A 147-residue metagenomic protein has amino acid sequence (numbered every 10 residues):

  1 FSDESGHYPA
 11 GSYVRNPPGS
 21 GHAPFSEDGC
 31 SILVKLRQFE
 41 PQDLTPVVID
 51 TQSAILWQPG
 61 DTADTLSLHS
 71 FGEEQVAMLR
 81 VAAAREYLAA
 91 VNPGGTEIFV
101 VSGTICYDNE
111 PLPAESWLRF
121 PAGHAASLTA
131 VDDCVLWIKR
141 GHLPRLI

Functional and structural regions predicted by a protein language model:
F1-D3, A83, A89-D108, A114: Glycine- and acidic-residue-biased ligand/ion/polar-headgroup-sensing regions
S2-G19, C106-A126: Short acidic-glycine-tyrosine-enriched beta hairpin
S5, P24-S26, L79, Y87-N92 (+2 more regions): Short histidine-centered beta-strand/loop micro-motifs that create catalytic or ligand/metal-coordination sites
H7-Y8, P18-Q42, A122-I147: Ligand-binding loop in jelly-roll beta-barrel domains
G29-E73: A short, N-terminal "cap"/entry segment at the start of jelly-roll beta-barrel domains of the cupin/DSBH fold
L68, E73, A82-A89: Regulatory nucleotide-sensing modules
V81-A83, V100, F120, A130: Hydrophobic residues in beta-strands and at strand termini
